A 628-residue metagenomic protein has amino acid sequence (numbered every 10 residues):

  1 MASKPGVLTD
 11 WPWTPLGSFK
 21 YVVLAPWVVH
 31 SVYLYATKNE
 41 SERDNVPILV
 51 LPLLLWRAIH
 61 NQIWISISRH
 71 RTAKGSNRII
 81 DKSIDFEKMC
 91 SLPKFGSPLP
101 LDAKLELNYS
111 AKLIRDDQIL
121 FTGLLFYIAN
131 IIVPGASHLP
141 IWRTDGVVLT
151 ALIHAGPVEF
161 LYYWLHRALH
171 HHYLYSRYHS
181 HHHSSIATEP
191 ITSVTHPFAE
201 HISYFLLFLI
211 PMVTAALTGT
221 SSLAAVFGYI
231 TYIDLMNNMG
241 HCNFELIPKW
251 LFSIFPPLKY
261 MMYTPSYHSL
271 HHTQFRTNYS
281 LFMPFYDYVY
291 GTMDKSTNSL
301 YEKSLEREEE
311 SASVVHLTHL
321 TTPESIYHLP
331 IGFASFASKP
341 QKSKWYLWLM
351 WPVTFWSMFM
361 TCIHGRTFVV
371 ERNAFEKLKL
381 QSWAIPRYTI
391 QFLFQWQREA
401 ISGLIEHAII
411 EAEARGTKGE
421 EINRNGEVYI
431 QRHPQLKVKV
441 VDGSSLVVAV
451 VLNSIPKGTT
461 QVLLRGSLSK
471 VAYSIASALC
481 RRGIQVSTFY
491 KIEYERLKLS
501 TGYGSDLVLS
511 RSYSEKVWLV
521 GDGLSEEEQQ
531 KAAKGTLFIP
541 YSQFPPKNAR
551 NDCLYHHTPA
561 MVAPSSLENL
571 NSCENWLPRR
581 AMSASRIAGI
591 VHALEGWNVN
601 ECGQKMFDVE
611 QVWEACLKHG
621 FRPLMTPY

Functional and structural regions predicted by a protein language model:
M1-W164, A168-S180, S184-T218, S280-M283 (+2 more regions): Non-catalytic, topology-defining segments of multipass membrane proteins
L161-T188, S193, I233, N237-L246 (+1 more regions): Histidine-centered catalytic micro-motifs
T195-M262, P284-D287: Hydrophobic transmembrane alpha-helices
Y346-V440, S445, A449, G596-Y628: Metallocofactor- and cofactor-centric catalytic cores in central/energy metabolism, strongly enriched
E376-K379, W383, T536-Y628: Adenosine-phosphate binding glycine-rich loop
I385-Y388, R465-S467, F489-K491, L519-S525 (+2 more regions): Structural motif
P456-G521: Glycine-rich phosphate/diphosphate-binding loop of Rossmann-like nucleotide-binding domains
S510-C553: Glycine-rich cofactor phosphate-binding loops and adjacent beta1-alpha1 units of small-molecule cofactor enzyme domains
